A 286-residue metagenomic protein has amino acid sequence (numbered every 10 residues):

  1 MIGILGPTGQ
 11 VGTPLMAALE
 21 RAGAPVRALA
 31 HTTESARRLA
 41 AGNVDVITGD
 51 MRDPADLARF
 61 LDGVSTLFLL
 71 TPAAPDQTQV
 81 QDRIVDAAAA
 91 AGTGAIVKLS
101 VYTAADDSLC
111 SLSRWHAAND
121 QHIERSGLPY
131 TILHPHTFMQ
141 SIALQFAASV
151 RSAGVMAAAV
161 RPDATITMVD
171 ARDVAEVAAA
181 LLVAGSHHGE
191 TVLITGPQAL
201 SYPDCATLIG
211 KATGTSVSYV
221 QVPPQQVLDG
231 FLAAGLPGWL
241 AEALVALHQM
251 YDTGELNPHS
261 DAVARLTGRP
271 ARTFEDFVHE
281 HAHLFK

Functional and structural regions predicted by a protein language model:
M1-R38, R52-A55, R59-V64, A73-D82 (+6 more regions): Oxidoreductase cofactor-interface core, primarily capturing Rossmann-like NAD(P)-dependent enzymes
R37-D45: Short, conserved SAM-binding/catalytic segment of Class I S-adenosyl-L-methionine-dependent methyltransferases
T48-D50: Adenosine-cofactor binding site in Rossmann-like domains, unifying the SAM/SAH pocket of S-adenosylmethionine-dependent
L70: Short, basic, glycine/proline-bearing loop/turn elements
Q225-K286: A hydrophobic C-terminal alpha-helical subdomain
